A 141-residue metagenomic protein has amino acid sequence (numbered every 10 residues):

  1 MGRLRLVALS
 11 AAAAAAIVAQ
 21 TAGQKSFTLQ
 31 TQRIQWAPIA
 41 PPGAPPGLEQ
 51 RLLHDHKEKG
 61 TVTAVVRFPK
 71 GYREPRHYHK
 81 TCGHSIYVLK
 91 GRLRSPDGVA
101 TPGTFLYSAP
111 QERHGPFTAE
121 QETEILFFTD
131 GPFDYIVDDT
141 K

Functional and structural regions predicted by a protein language model:
M1-A8: Bacterial N-terminal signal peptides that target proteins for export
A8-A16: Bacterial N-terminal signal peptides
I17-G60, D138-K141: A short, N-terminal "cap"/entry segment at the start of jelly-roll beta-barrel domains of the cupin/DSBH fold
L48, P110-I136: Ligand-binding loop in jelly-roll beta-barrel domains
K70, H79-S95: Glycine- and acidic-residue-biased ligand/ion/polar-headgroup-sensing regions
R73, T104-F105, E124: Residue-level marker of beta-strand positions
R94-G115: Short acidic-glycine-tyrosine-enriched beta hairpin
